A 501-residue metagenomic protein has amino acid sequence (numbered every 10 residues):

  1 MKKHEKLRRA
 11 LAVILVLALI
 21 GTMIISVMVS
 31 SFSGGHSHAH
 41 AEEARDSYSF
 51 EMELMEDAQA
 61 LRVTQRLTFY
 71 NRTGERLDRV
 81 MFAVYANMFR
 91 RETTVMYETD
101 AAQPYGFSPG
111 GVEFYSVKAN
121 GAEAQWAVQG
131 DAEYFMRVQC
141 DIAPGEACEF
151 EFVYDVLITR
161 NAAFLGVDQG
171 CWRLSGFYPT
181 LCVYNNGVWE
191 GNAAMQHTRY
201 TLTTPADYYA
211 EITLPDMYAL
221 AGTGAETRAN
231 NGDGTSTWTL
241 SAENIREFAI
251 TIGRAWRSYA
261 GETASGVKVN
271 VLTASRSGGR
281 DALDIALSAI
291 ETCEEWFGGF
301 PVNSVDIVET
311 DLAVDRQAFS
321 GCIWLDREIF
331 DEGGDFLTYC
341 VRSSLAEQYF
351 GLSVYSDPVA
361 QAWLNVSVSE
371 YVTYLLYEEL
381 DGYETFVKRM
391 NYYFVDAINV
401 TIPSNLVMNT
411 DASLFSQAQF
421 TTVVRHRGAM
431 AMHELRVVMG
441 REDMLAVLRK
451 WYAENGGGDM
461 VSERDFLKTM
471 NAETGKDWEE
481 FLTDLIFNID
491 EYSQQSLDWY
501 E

Functional and structural regions predicted by a protein language model:
S26-T64: N-terminal, polar/Ser/Thr-rich
Y70, A101-G170, G234: A surface-exposed beta-strand-loop module
L77-E123, T213, M217: Solvent-exposed beta-hairpin/edge-strand motifs
G106-G110, Y115, V153-A249: Extended, low-hydrophobicity, Ser/Thr/Pro/Gly-biased non-transmembrane segments
D141, R199, Y208-A219, L240-I245 (+4 more regions): Zn2+-dependent metallopeptidase catalytic core
A210, R257-Q361: Juxtacatalytic substrate-recognition/specificity segment
A362, V366, E370-M430, V438 (+2 more regions): Acidic/His/Gly-enriched intrinsically disordered linker/tail segments that often contain short helix/coil "MoRF-like"
E384, T421-S496: Amphipathic alpha-helical substructures
